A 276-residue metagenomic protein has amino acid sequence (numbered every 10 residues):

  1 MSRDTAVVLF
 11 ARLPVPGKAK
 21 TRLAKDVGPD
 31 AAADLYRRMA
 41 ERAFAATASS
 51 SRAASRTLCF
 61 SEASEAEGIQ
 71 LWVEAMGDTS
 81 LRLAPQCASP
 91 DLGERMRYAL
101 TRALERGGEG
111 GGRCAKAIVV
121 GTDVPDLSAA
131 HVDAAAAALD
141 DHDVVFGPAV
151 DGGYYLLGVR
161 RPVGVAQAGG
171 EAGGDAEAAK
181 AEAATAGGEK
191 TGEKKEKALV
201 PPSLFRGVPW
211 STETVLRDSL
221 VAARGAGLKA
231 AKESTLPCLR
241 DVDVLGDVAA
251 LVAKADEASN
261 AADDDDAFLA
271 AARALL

Functional and structural regions predicted by a protein language model:
M1-L23: N-terminal nucleotide-binding beta1-loop-alpha1 segment
Y36-A53: A short, N-terminal amphipathic alpha-helix
G68-K116, A222: Short phosphate-binding loop-to-helix
R106-R113, V163-V200, E257-D263: Intrinsically disordered, low-complexity terminal tails and inter-domain linkers enriched for S/T/G/P/D/E
I118-V120: Short aromatic-hydrophobic micro-motifs that form the base-stacking/packing surface for donor nucleotide recognition
L127-D151: Conserved donor-nucleotide/metal-binding helix-loop-beta segment in metal-dependent transferases, i.e., the alpha-helix
L199-A223: Short, glycine-/small-residue-rich phosphate/pyrophosphate-handling segment
R217-L276: Conserved alpha/beta core of the MobA/IspD/sugar-nucleotide pyrophosphorylase nucleotidyltransferase superfamily
